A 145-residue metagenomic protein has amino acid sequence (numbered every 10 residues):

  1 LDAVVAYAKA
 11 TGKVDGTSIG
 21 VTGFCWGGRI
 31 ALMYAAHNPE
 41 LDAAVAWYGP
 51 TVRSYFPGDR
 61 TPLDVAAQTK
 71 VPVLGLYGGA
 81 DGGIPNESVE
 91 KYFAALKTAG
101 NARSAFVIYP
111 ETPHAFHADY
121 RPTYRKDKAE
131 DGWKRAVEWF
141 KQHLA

Functional and structural regions predicted by a protein language model:
L1-T22, H143: Gly/Ser-rich "nucleophile elbow"/oxyanion-hole loop immediately N-terminal to the catalytic nucleophile in hydrolases
V21-G23, W47, L76: Short beta-strand immediately N-terminal to the catalytic nucleophile in serine-hydrolase-like folds
G23-G27, A31: Gly/Ala-rich beta-loop-alpha elbow adjacent to hydrolase catalytic centers
E40-P50: A conserved short beta-strand
P62, P85-A95: Short alpha-helix in the alpha/beta-hydrolase fold that links the catalytic acid
T69, G75-Y77: Short beta-strand/loop motif that positions the catalytic acidic residue of the alpha/beta-hydrolase fold
A80-I84: Acidic catalytic loop of the alpha/beta-hydrolase fold
A99-A145: C-terminal catalytic histidine-bearing segment of alpha/beta-hydrolase fold enzymes
